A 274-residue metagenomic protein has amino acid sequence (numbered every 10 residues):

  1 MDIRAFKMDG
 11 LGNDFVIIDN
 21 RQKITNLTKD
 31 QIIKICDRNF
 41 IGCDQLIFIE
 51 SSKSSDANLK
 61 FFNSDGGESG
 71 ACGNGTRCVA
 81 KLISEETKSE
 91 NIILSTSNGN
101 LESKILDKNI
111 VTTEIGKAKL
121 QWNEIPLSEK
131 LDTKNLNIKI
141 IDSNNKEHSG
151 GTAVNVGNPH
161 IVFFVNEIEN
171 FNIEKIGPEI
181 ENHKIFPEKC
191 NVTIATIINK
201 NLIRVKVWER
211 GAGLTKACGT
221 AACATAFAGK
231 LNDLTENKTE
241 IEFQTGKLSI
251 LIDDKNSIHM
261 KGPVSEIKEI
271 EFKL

Functional and structural regions predicted by a protein language model:
M1-D107, I161-L274: A glycine-rich beta-to-alpha transition motif near the start of alpha/beta enzyme domains, typified by
M1-I24, T113, L131-V154: N-terminal, positively charged, Ser/Thr/Ala/Gly-biased leader segments that form transit/presequence-like amphipathic
N98-L101, K108-I110, G116-L120, D132 (+3 more regions): Short acidic/polar capping segments at secondary-structure boundaries
K119-N123, I267-E269: Short, charged/polar, Gly/Pro-enriched secondary-structure boundary elements
S128-N137, P178, N182-F186: Short, conserved active-site entrance elements at the starts or edges of catalytic domains
G151, P159-V162: Selected transmembrane alpha-helices and immediately adjacent juxtamembrane segments of polytopic inner-membrane
A153-V156, M260: Active-site donor-nucleotide binding/catalytic segment of nucleotide-sugar enzymes
